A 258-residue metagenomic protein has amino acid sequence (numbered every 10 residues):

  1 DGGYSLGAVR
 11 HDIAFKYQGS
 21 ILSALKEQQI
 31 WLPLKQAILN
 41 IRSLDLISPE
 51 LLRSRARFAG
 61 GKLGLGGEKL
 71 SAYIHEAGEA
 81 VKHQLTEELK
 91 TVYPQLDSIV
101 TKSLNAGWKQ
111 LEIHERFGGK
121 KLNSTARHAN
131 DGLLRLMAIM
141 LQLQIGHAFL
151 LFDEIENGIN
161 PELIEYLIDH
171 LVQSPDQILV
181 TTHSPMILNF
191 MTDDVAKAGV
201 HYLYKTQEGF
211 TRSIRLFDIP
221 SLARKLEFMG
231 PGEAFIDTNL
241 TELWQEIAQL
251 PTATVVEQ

Functional and structural regions predicted by a protein language model:
D1, L136-I145, T181, M186-N189: Phosphate-binding glycine-rich loops of NTP-binding sites
D1-H11, G107-E115, E208-F217: Short, well-ordered strand-loop elements centered on a beta-strand within folded domains, enriched for acidic residues
D1-T91, D97-V100: Electropositive, glycine-dotted interaction segments that contact anionic polymers or phosphate-rich ligands
I41, L150, I178: Hydrophobic anchor at the start of a short beta-strand that flanks the dinucleotide cofactor-binding loop
R42, G107-L111, G199: Short beta-strand micro-motifs in enzyme catalytic cores
I74, I139-G146, L167-P175: Alpha-helix C-terminal capping segments
K90, P94, S98-I145, F149-E162: Conserved ABC ATPase signature
Y166-Q258: C-terminal lobe/lid and adjacent interdomain/linker elements of RecA-like ASCE P-loop ATPase modules
